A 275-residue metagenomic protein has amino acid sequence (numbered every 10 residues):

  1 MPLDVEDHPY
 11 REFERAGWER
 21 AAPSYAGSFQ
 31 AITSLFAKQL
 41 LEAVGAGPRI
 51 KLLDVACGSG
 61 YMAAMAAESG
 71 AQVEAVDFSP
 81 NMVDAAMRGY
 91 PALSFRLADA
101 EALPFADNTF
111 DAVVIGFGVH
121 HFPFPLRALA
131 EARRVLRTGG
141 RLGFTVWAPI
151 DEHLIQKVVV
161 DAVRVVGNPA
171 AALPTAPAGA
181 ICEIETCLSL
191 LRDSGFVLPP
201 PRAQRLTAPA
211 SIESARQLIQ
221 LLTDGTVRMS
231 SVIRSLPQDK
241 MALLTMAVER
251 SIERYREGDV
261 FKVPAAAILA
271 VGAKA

Functional and structural regions predicted by a protein language model:
P2-P48, Y61-M65, N81-G89, V160: Conserved class I S-adenosyl-L-methionine
L3-D7, E14, S59-Y61, A180-A275: Conserved Class I S-adenosyl-L-methionine
K51-L103, A112, R127: Class I SAM-dependent methyltransferase SAM/SAH-binding core
D111-P125, A148: A short SAM/SAH-binding and catalytic strip from SAM-dependent methyltransferases
R133-E213, M229: Conserved catalytic/acceptor-binding region of the Class I
